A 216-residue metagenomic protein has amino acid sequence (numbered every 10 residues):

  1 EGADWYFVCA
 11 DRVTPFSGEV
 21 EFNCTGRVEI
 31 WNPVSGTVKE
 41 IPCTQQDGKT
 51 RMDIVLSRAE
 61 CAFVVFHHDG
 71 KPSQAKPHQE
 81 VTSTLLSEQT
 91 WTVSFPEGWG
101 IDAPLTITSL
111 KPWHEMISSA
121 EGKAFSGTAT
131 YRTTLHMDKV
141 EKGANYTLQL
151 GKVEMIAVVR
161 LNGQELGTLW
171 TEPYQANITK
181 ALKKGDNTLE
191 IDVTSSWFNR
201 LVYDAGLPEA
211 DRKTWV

Functional and structural regions predicted by a protein language model:
E1-E88: A conserved amphipathic helix/loop scaffold that creates a polar/acidic microenvironment used either to coordinate
E19-V20, L135-N162, L189-V193: Aromatic-lined ligand-binding clefts that engage carbohydrates, nucleic acids, or primary amines
R51-I54, Q175-K180: Exposed aromatic-hydrophobic patches
L56-R58, K142, K183-K184: Surface-exposed loops/turns
P72-T128, L182-V216: An acidic-aromatic loop/edge-strand motif
F125-D138, Y174-A176: Short beta-strands within extracellular/lumenal beta-sheet-rich domains
L166-G167: Short hydrophobic beta-strand segments in globular cytosolic domains
